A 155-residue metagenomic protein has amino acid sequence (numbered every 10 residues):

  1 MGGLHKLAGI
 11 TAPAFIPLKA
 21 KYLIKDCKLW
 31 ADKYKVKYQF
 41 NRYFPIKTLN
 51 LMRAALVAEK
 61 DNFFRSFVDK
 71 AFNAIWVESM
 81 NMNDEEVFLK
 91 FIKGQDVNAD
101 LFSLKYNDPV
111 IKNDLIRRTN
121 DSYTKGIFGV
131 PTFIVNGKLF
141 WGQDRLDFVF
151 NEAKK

Functional and structural regions predicted by a protein language model:
M1-E78: Structural alpha/beta surface segment adjacent to cysteine/selenocysteine redox centers across thiol/disulfide enzymes
K70-K155: C-terminal cap of thioredoxin/glutaredoxin-like
